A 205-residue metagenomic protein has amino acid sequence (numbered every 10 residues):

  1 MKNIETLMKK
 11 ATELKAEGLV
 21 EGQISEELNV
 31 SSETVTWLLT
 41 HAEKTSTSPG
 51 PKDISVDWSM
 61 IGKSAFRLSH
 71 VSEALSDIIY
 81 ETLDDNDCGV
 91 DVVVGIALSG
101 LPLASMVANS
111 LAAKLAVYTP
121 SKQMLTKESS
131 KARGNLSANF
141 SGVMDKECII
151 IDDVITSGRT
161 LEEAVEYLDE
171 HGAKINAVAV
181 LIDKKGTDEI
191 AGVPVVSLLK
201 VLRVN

Functional and structural regions predicted by a protein language model:
M1-I151, S157-N205: PRPP-associated nucleotide enzymes
